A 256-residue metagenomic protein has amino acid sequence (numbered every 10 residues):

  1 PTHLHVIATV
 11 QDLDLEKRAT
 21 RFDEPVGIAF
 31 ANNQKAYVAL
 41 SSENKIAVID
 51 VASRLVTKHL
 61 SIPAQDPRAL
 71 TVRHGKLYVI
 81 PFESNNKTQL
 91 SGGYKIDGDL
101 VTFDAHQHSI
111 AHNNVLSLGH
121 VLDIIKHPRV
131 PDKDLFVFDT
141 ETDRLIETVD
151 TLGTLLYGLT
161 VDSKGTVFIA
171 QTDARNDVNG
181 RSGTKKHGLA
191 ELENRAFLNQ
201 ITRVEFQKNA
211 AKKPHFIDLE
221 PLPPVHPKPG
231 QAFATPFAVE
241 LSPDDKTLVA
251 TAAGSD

Functional and structural regions predicted by a protein language model:
T2-H3, D50-R54, D139-D143, F206-N209: Short loop/turn segments that connect beta-strands within beta-propeller blades
H5-T20, E83, V101-L116, V130 (+2 more regions): Surface-exposed loop and turn segments in beta-propeller and other repeat-based domains that flank or scaffold
L15-N32, P63-R73, D132, G153-D162 (+1 more regions): Beta-rich, blade/repeat-based domains predominating in secreted/periplasmic proteins but also intracellular
N33-Q34, H74, K164-G165, D245 (+1 more regions): Conserved loop/turn motif of beta-propeller repeat scaffolds
K35-V38, L77-V79, T166-F168, T247-A250: Conserved beta-propeller blade signature
E43-K45, S84-N85, K133, A174 (+1 more regions): Loop/turn residues immediately N-terminal
I80-R129, I169-N199: Short, conserved, GDST-rich strand-edge loop motifs in beta-rich repeat architectures
